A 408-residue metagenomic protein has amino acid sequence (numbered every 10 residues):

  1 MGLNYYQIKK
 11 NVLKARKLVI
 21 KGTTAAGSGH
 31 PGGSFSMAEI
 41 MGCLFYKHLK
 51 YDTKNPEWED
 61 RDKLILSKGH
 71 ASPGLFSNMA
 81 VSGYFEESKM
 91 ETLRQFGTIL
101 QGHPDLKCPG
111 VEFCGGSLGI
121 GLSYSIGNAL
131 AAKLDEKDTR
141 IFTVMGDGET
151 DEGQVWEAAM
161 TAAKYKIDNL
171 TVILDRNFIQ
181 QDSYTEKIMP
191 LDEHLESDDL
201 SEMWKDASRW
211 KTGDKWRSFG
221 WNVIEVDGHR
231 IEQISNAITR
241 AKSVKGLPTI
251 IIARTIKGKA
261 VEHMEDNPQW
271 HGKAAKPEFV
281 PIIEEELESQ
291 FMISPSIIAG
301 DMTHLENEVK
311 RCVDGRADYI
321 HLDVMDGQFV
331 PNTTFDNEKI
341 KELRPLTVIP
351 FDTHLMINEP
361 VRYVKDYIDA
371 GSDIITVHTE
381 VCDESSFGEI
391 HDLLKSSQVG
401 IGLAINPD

Functional and structural regions predicted by a protein language model:
I8, V19-G22, S34-Y165: Cofactor-binding active-site loop characterized by glycine-rich and histidine/acidic residues
G110, C114-V244: Thiamine diphosphate
I231-Q290: Glycine/aspartate-rich loop-and-adjacent alpha/beta segment that forms the canonical ThDP
F291-S296, I320-L322, L343, F351-L355 (+2 more regions): Hydrophobic faces of well-ordered beta-strands that scaffold small-molecule active sites in alpha/beta enzyme cores
D301-H304, Y363, S372-D408: Conserved anion-binding
L305, C312, D323, Y367: Conserved, mostly hydrophobic/aromatic
Y319-N337, V381: Glycine-rich, proline-tolerant flexible connector loops at the mouths of alpha/beta enzymes
T333-H354, I390-A404: Alpha-helix-loop-beta-strand connector modules within alpha/beta enzyme cores
